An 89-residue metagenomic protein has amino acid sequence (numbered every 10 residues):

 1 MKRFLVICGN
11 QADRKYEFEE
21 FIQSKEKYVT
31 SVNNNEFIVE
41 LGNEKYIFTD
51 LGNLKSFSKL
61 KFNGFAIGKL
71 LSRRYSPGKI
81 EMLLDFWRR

Functional and structural regions predicted by a protein language model:
M1-R89: Short, flexible loop motifs at catalytic/binding sites
